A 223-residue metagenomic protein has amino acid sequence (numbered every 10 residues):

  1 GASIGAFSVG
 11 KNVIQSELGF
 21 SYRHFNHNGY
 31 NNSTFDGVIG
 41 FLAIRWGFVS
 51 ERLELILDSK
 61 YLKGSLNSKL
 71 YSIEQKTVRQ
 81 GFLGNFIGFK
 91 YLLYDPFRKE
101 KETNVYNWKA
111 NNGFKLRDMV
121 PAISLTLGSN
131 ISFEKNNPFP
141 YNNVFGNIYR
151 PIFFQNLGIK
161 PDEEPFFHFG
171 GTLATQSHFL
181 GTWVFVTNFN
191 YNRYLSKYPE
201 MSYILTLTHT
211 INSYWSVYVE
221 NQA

Functional and structural regions predicted by a protein language model:
G1-Y194, Y198-S202, T208-A223: Transmembrane beta-barrel domains of Gram-negative outer membranes and organellar outer membranes
